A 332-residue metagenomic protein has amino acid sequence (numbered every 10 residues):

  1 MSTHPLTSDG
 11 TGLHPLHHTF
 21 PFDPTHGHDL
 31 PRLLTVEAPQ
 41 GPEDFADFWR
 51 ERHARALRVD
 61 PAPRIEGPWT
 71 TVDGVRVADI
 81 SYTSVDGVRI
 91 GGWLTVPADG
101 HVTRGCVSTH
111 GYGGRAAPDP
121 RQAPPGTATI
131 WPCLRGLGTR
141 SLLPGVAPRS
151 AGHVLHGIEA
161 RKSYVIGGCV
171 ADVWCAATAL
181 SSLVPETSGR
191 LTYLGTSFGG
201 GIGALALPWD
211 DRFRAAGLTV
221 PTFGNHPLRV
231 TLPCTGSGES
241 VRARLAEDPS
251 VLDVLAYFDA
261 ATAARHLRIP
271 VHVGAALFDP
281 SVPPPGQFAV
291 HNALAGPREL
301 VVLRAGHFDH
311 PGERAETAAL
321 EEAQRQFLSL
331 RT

Functional and structural regions predicted by a protein language model:
M1-V75: N-terminal targeting or regulatory segments adjacent to alpha/beta-hydrolase or S9 domains
S2-T3, S8-G12, F288-T332: C-terminal catalytic histidine-bearing segment of alpha/beta-hydrolase fold enzymes
G92-P97, H101-G113: Short beta-strand element of the alpha/beta-hydrolase
A117, A123, A128-A171: Cap/lid segment of the alpha/beta-hydrolase catalytic domain
G152-S197: Gly/Ser-rich "nucleophile elbow"/oxyanion-hole loop immediately N-terminal to the catalytic nucleophile in hydrolases
G203-D248, V302: Hydrolase active-site cap/lid region
H266-R268, V273-A275: Short beta-strand/loop motif that positions the catalytic acidic residue of the alpha/beta-hydrolase fold
L277-V282: Acidic catalytic loop of the alpha/beta-hydrolase fold
